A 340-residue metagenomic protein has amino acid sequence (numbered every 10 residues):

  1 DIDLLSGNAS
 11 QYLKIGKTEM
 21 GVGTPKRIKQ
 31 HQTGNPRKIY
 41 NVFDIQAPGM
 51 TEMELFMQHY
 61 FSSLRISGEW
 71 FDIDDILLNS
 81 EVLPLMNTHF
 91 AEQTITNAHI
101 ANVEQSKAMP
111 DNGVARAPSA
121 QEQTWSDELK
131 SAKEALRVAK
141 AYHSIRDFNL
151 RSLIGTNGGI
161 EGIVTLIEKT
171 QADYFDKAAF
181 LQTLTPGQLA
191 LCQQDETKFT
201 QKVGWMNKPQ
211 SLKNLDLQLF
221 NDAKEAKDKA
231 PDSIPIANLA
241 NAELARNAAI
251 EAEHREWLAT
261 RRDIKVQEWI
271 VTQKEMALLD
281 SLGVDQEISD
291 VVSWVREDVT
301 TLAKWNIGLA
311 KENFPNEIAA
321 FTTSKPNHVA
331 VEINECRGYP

Functional and structural regions predicted by a protein language model:
D1-F148, K177-P186, C192, E196-K227 (+6 more regions): Non-catalytic accessory segments flanking enzymatic or RNA/DNA-binding domains
G16, N157, T272-D290, W294-E297: Append "and, occasionally, other polyanion-binding protein interfaces
D147-D173, D285-I288, W294: Extended alpha-helical coiled-coil "stalk/arm" regions that act as elongated linkers or oligomerization scaffolds
L309-A320: Low-complexity, intrinsically disordered Gly/Pro/Thr-rich segments
V329-G338: C-terminal edge-of-domain segments
